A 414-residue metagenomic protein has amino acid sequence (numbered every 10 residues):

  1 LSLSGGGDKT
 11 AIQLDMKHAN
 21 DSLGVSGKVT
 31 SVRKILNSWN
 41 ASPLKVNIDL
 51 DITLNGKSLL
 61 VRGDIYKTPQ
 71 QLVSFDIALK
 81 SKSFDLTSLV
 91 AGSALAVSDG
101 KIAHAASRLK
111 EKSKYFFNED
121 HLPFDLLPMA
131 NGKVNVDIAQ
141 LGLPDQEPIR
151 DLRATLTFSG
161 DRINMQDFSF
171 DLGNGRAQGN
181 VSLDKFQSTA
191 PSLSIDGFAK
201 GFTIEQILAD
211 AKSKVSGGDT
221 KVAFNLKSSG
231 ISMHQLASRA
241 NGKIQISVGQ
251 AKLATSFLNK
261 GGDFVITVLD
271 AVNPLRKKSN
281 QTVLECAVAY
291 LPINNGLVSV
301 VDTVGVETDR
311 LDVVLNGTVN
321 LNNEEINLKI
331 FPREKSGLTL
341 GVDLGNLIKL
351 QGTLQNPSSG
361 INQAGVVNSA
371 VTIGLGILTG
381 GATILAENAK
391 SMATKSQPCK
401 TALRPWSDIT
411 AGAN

Functional and structural regions predicted by a protein language model:
L1-G24, K28, D49, K101-F198 (+2 more regions): Solvent-exposed beta-strand/coil patches in large extracellular/periplasmic or lumenal scaffold regions
L23-V25, L86-V90, E147, I204-L208 (+3 more regions): Outer-membrane beta-barrel proteins
L36, L122, Q140, L208-K212: Extracellular loop and loop/strand-boundary signature of outer-membrane beta-barrel proteins
S42-D76, Q206, D210-N241: Repeat-solenoid scaffold signature
S93-V97: Terminal amphipathic helices with adjacent charged low-complexity linkers/tails
I207-K212, F331-A364: Surface-exposed, gly/pro-biased binding rims or lids
I246, S358, V366-V367, I373: Extended amphipathic ligand-handling, pore-lining, and cofactor/metal-binding catalytic surfaces
S369-A389: Short hydrophobic membrane-inserting alpha-helices and related fusion/pore-forming segments
